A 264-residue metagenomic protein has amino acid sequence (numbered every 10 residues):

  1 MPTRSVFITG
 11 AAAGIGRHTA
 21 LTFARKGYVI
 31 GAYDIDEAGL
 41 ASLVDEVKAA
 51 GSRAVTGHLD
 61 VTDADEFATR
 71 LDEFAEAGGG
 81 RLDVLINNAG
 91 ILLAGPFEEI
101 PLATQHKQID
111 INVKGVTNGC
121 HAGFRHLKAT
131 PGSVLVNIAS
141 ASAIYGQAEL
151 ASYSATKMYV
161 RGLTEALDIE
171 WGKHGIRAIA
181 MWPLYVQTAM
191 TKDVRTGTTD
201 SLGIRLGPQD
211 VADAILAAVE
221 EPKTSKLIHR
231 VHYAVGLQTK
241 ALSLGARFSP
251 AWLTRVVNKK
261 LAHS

Functional and structural regions predicted by a protein language model:
M1-G31: Canonical Rossmann dinucleotide-binding motif of NAD(H)/NADP(H)-dependent dehydrogenases/reductases, specifically
K26-S42: Conserved glycine-rich Rossmann-like NAD(P)H-binding loop of the short-chain dehydrogenase/reductase
E37-A38, G57-T69, L102: The beta1-alpha1 cofactor-binding region of Rossmann-like NAD(H)/NADP(H)-dependent oxidoreductases
P96-F97, P101-I109: Substrate-binding pocket helix/loop in short-chain dehydrogenase/reductase
C120, T156: Active-site helix of classical SDR
S140: Residue(s) in the substrate-gating loop at a strand-loop-helix junction that position the organic substrate next
A180, D200-K240: C-terminal helical subdomain
